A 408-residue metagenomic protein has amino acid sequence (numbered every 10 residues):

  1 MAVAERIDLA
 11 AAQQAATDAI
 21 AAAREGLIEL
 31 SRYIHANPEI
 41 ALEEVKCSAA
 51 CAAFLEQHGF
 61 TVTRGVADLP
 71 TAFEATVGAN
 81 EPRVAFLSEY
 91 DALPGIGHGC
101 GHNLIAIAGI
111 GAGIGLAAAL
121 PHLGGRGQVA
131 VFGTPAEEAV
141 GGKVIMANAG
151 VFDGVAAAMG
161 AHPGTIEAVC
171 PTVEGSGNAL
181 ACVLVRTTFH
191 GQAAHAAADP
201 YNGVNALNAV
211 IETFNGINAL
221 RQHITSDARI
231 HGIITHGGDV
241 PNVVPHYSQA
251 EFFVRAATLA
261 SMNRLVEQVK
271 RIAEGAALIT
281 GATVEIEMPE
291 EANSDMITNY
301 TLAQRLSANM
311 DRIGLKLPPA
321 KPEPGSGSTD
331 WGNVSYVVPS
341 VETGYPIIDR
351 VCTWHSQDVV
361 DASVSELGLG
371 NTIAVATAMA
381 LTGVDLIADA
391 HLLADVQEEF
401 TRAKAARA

Functional and structural regions predicted by a protein language model:
V3-A4, D8-A11, L207, I211-A408: Metal-dependent amide/peptide-bond hydrolase catalytic core, centered on the "pita-bread" metallohydrolase fold
R6-V129: Acidic/His- and Gly-rich active-site-bordering loop/insert found across diverse amide/peptide-bond hydrolases
S31, L184, Y247-E251: Short, solvent-exposed beta-strand edge segments and adjacent coil->beta transition regions
T71-E74, D91-G99, N103-L104, L123-P245 (+2 more regions): Histidine/acidic-residue-rich, glycine-tolerant segments that coordinate divalent metal ions
V77-E89, S176-F189, I347-D358: Acidic-glycine-rich active-site phosphate/pyrophosphate-binding loop
P82-A85, Q128-A130, A156-M159, S340-T343: Structural motif
G111-P121, M146-V151, N371-I373: Alpha-helical scaffold segments that flank or form the walls of functional sites
